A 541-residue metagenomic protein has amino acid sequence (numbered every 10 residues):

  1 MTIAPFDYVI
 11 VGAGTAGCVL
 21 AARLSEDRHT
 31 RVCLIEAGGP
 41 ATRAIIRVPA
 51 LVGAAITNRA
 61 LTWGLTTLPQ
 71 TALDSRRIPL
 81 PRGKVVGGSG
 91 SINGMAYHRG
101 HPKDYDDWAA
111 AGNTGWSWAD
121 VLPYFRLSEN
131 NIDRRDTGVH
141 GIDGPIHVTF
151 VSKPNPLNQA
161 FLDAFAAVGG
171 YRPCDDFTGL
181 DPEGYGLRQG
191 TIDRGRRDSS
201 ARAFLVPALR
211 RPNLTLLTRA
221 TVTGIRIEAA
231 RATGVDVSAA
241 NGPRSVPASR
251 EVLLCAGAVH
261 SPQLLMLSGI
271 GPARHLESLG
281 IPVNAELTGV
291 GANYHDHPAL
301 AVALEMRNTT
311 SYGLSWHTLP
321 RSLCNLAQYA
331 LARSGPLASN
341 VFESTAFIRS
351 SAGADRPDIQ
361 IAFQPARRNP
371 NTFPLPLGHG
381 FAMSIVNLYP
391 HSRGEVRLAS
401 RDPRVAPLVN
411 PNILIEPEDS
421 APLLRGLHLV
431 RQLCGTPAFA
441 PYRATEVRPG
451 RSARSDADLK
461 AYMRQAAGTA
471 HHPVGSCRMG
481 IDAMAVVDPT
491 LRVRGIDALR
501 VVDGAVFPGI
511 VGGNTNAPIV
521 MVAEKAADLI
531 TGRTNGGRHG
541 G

Functional and structural regions predicted by a protein language model:
M1-G541: N-terminal redox-cofactor-binding region of secreted/periplasmic oxidoreductases
